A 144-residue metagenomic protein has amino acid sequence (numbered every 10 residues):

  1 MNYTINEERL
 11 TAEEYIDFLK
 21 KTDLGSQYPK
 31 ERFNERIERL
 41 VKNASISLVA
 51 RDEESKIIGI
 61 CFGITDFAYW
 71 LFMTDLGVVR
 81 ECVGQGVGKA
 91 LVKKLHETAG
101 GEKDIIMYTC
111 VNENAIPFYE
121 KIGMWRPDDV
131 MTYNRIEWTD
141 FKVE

Functional and structural regions predicted by a protein language model:
M1-E31, V130, V143-E144: Short amphipathic alpha-helix that is part of the acyltransferase structural core
E38-V49: A short helix-loop-beta-strand connector motif used in the catalytic cores of GNAT acetyltransferases and, in some
V49, K56-I64, W70-F72, G77: Conserved beta-strand in the GNAT
C82, G86-K94: Conserved acetyl-CoA pyrophosphate-binding loop and the N-cap/start of the following alpha-helix in GNAT-like
V92, E113-A115: Short glycine/proline-centered loop/turn elements that form peptide/ligand docking sites
A99-N112: Conserved GNAT acetyl-CoA-binding A-motif
E120-V130: Conserved acetyl-CoA-binding loop of GNAT-fold acetyltransferases
